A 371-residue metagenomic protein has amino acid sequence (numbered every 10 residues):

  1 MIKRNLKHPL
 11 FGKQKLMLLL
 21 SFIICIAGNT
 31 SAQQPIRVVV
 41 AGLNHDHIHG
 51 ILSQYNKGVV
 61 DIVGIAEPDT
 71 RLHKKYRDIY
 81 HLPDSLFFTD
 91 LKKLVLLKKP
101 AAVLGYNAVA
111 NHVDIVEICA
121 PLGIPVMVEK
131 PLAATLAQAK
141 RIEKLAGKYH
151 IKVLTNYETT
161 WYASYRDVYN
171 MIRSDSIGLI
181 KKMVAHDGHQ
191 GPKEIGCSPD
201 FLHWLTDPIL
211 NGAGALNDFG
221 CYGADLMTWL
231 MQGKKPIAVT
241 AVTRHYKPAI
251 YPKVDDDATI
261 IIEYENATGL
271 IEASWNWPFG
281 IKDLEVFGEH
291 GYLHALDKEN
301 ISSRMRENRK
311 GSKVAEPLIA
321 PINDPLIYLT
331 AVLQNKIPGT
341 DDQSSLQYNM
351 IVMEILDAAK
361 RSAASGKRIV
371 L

Functional and structural regions predicted by a protein language model:
I2-L18: Bacterial N-terminal signal peptides that target proteins for export
M17-A27: Bacterial N-terminal signal peptides
I26-H81: N-terminal Rossmann-like dinucleotide-binding module
Y80-L145: Beta-loop-alpha module in the N-terminal Rossmann-like domain of NAD(P)-dependent dehydrogenases, especially those
A102-L104, A331-L371: C-terminal helix-rich "cap/oligomerization" subdomain common to oxidoreductases
R141-T159, L179-K181: Rossmann-fold dehydrogenase core element
Y162-V242, Y246-I250, G366: Predominantly a Rossmann-like dinucleotide-binding segment in NAD(P)-dependent oxidoreductases
D225-N300, I327-P338, A358-A359: Contiguous beta-strand/loop segments that form the cofactor/metal-binding neighborhood of enzyme cores
